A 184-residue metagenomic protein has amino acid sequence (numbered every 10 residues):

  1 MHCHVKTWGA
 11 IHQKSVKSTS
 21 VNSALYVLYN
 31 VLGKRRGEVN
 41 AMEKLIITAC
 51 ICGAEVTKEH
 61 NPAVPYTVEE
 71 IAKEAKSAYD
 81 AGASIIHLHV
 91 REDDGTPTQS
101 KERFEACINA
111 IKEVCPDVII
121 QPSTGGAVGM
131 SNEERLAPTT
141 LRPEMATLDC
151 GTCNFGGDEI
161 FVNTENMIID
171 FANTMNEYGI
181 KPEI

Functional and structural regions predicted by a protein language model:
C3-V5, Q13-V27, V31: Short hydrophobic alpha-helical segments enriched in small aliphatic residues
A41-A63, T147-N154: N-terminal small/glycine-rich loop or linker at the start of catalytic domains across soluble metabolic enzymes
I47-A49, I86-L88, V118-T124, A146-L148 (+1 more regions): Hydrophobic faces of well-ordered beta-strands that scaffold small-molecule active sites in alpha/beta enzyme cores
A54-E70, T124-M130, G157-I160: Active-site mouth loops of central-metabolism enzymes
E59, I85-A106: Glycine-rich, proline-tolerant flexible connector loops at the mouths of alpha/beta enzymes
I71, A78, H89, A146: Conserved, mostly hydrophobic/aromatic
P97-P122, F171-N176: Alpha-helix-loop-beta-strand connector modules within alpha/beta enzyme cores
V128-M130, E134-I184: Conserved anion-binding
